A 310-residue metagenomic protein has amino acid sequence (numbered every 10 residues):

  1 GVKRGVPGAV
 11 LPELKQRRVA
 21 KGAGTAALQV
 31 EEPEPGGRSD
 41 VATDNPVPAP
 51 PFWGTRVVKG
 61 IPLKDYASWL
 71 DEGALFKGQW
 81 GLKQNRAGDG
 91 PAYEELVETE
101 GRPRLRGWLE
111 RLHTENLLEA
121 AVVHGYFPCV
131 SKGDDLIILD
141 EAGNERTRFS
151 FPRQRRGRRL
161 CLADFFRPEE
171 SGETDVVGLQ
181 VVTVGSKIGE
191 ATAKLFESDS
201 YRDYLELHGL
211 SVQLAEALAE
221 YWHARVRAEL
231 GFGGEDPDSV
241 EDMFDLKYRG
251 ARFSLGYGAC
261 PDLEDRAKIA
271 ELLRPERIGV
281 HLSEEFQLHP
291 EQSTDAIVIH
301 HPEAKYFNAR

Functional and structural regions predicted by a protein language model:
G1-L205, G209, L230-F232, I278-Q292 (+1 more regions): Active-site loops and adjacent core secondary-structure elements that bind or stabilize anionic groups
V212-A217, W222-R310: C-terminal amphipathic alpha-helical interaction region
